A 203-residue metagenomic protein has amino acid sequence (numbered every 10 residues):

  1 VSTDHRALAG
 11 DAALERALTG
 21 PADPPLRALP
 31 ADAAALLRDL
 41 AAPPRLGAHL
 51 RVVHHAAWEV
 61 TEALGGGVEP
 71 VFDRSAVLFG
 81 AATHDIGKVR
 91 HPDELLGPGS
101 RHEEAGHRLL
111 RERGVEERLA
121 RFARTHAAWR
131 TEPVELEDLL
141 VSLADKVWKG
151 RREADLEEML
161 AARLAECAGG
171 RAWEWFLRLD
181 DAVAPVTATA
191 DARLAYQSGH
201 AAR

Functional and structural regions predicted by a protein language model:
V1-R101, R152: Acidic/His-rich, divalent-metal-binding segments that scaffold phosphate/diphosphate chemistry
G10, L29, A33, H102 (+5 more regions): Alpha-helical structural motif
L14, W58, W129, W148 (+1 more regions): A residue-identity detector for tryptophan
L14-L29, L136-C167, D191-R203: Amphipathic, soluble alpha/beta structural segments
R38-L40, V68-C167: Divalent metal-dependent catalytic cores for phosphoryl transfer on phosphate-bearing substrates
G47, R51-H54, R74-L78, H107 (+4 more regions): Short, well-structured alpha-helical segments
A63, G67-P70, P133, G170 (+2 more regions): Generic macromolecular interface patches on structured domains
A172-R203: Charged phosphate-binding loop/patch that engages nucleotide di/tri-phosphates or the phosphate backbone of nucleic
